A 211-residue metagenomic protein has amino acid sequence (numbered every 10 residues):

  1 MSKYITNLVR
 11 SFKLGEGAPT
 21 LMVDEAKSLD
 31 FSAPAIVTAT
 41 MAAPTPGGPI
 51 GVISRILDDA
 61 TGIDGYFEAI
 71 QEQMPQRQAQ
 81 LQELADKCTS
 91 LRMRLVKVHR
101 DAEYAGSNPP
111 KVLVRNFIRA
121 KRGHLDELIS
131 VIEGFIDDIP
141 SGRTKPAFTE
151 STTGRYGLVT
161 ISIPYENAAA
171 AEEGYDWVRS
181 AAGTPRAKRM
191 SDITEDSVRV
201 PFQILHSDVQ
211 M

Functional and structural regions predicted by a protein language model:
M1-M211: Short S/T/G/P-rich N-terminal loop/turn motif that feeds into the first structured element of a domain
